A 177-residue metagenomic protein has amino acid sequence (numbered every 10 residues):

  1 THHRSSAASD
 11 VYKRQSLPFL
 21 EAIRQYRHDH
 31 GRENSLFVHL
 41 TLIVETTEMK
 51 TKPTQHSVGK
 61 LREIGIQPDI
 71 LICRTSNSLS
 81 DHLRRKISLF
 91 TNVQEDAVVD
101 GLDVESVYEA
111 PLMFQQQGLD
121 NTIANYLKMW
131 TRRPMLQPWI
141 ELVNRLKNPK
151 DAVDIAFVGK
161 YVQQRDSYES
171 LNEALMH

Functional and structural regions predicted by a protein language model:
T1-A8, Y12: Single conserved hydrophobic/aromatic residue that forms the stacking wall/gate of nucleotide- or nucleobase-binding
D10, V44-E45, N77, Y161-Q163: Short histidine/acidic/glycine/proline-rich micro-motifs that form metal- and phosphate-coordinating active-site loops
K13-F19, D166-E169: Glycine/threonine-rich flexible loop motifs
F19-N34, P53-K60, L175: Structured alpha-helical segments in the cores of large, soluble enzyme domains
L20-R24, K50, M135-E141: Conserved alpha/beta core surface patches that mediate binding of polyanionic ligands
S35-W130, V143-L146: Internal gly/pro-rich beta-alpha loop/helix module that stabilizes soluble enzyme cofactors or their anionic handles
R132-D154: Glycine-/acidic-rich phosphate or pyrophosphate-binding loops and their flanking alpha/beta elements
N144, V153-H177: Phosphate-binding active sites in nucleotide-utilizing proteins
